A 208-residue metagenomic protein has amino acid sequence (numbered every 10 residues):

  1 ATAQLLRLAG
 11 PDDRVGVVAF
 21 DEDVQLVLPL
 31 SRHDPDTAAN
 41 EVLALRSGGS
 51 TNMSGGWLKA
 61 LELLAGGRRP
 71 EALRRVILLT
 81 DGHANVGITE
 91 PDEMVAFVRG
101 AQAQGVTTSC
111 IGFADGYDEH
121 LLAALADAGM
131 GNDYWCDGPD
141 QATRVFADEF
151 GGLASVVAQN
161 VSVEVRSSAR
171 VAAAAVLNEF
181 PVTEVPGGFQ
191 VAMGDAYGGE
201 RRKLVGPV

Functional and structural regions predicted by a protein language model:
A1-S162: Exposed acidic/Ser/Thr-rich ligand/metal-binding surfaces
N160-V208: An acidic, Ser/Thr-enriched
